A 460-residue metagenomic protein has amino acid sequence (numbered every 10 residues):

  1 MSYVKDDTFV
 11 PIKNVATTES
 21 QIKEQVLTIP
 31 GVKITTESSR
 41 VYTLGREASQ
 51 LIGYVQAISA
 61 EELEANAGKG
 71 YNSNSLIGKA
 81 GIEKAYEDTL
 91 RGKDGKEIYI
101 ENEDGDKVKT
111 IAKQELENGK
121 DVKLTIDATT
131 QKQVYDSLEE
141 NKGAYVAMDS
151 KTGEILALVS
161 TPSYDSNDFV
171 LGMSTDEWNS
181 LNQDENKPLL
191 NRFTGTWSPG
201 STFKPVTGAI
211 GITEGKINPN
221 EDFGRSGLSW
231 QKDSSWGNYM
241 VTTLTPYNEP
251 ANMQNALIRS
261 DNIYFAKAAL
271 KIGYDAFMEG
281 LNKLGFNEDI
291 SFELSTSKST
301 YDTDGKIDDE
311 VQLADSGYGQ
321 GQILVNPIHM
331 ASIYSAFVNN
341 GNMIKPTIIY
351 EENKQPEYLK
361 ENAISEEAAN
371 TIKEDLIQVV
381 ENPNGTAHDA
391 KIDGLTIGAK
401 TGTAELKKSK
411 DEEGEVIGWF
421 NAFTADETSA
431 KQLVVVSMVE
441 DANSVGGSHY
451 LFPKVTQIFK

Functional and structural regions predicted by a protein language model:
M1-A144, V159, Y164-P188, T196: Extracytoplasmic/periplasmic proteins that interact with beta-lactams or build/remodel peptidoglycan
I22, T130, T207, A276-F277 (+1 more regions): Generic structural signal for hydrophobic residues
R46, H449-Y450: Generic recognition of short, well-ordered alpha-helical segments
E103, K109, K151-S201, V206-V439 (+1 more regions): Beta-lactam-recognizing serine transpeptidase/beta-lactamase-like catalytic domain environment
Y145-S150: Short hydrophobic alpha-helical segments used for membrane anchoring or interfacial signaling
P356, F452-K460: Short, gly/Ser/Thr-rich active-site loops of penicillin-recognizing serine hydrolases
